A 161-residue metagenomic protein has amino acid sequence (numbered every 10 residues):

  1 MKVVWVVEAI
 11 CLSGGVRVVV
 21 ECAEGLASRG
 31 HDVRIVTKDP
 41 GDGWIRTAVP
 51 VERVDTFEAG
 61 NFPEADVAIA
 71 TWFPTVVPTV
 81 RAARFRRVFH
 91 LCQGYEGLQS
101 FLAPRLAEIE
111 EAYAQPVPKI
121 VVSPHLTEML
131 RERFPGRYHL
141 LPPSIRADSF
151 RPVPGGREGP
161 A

Functional and structural regions predicted by a protein language model:
V4, I120, G155-A161: Conserved donor-binding/catalytic core segment of Leloir-type glycosyltransferases
V6-V18: A short, glycine/small-residue-rich beta-strand->loop->alpha-helix junction that serves as a flexible
G15, K38, A70-W72, V121-S123 (+1 more regions): Replace "coordinates the UDP/GDP/TDP-sugar" with "coordinates nucleotide-activated sugar donors
G41, P74-V76, H125-T127, R146: Alpha-helix capping/helix-boundary segments
F57, F62-P63, L102-V121, T127: Membrane-proximal helix-turn-helix segments that form the acceptor-binding/catalytic region of lipid-linked
E58-V76: Short N-terminal targeting/anchoring amphipathic segment
V67-A70, A82-Q99: Active-site proximal beta-strand in glycosyltransferases
G97-P104, R131, H139-G159: Acidic anion/phosphate-binding donor-loop and adjacent secondary structure in glycosyltransferase catalytic cores
